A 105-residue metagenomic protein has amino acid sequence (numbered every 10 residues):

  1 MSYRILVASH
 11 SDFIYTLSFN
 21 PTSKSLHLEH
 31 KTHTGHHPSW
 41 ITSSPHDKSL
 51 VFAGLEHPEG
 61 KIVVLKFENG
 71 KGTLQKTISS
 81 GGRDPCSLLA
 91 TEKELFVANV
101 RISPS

Functional and structural regions predicted by a protein language model:
M1-N20: An edge-strand/N-cap motif at the start of beta-rich repeat modules
S2-L6, K48-F52, E94-F96: Structural hallmark of WD40 beta-propellers
V7-H10, A53-H57, V97-I102: Conserved beta-strand positions in repeat-built beta-propeller and related beta-rich domains
D12-L17, E59-V64, S103-S105: Structural motif
L17-K24, V64-K71: Short loop/turn segments immediately following beta-strands, especially the blade-tip and inter-blade linker loops
H27-H33, T73-S79: A short beta-strand motif characteristic of beta-propeller blades
G35-D47, S80-L95: Beta-rich, blade/repeat-based domains predominating in secreted/periplasmic proteins but also intracellular
P45-K61: Short, structured active-site "lid" loops
